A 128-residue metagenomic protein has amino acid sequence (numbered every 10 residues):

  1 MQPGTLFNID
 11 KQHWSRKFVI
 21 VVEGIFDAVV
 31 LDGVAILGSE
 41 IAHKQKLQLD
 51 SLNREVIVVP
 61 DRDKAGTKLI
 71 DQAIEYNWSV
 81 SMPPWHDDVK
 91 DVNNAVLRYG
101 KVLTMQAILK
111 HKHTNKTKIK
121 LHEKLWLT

Functional and structural regions predicted by a protein language model:
M1-K17: Glycine-/acidic-rich phosphate or pyrophosphate-binding loops and their flanking alpha/beta elements
H13-V19, I25-T128: TOPRIM fold recognition
